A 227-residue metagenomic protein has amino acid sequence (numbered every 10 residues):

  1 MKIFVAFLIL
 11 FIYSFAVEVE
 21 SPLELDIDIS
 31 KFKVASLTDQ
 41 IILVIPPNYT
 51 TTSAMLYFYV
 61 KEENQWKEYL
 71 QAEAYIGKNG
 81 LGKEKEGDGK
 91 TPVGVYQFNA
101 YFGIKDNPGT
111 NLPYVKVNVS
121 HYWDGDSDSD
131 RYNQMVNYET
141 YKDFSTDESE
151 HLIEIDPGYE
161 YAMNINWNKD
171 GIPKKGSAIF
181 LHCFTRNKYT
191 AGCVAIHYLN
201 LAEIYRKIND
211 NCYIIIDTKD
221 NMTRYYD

Functional and structural regions predicted by a protein language model:
I3-Y13: Sec-dependent N-terminal signal peptides
S14-E18: Boundary at the C-terminal end of the N-terminal hydrophobic targeting segment
V19-A191, N200-D227: Cell wall/extracellular polymer interaction/catalysis modules
V194: Residues that recognize and position ribonucleotide moieties
H197: Conserved "landmark" site that anchors the functional core of diverse proteins
